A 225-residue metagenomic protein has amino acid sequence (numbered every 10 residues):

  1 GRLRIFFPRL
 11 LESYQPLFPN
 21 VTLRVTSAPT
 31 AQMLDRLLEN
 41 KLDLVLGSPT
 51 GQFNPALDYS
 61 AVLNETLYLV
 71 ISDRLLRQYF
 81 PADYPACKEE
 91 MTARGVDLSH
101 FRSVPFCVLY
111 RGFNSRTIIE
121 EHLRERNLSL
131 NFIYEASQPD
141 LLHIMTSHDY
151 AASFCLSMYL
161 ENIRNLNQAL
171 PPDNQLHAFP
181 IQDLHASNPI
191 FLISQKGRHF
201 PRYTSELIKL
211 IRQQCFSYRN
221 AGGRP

Functional and structural regions predicted by a protein language model:
G1-F18, T22-S27, A31-D35: N-terminal winged-helix
R9-S13, T30-D83, I163-N167: Short beta-strand-centered segments that line the small-molecule binding cleft or hinge of alpha/beta clamshell
L10-F18, K41, S99, R116-S129: Ligand-binding cleft/hinge of the Venus flytrap
V21-A28, V108, S129-Q138: Short beta-strand-to-loop elements that line the ligand-binding cleft of bilobed periplasmic-binding protein-like
A31-K41, P139-Y150: Short helices/loops that flank or line small-molecule/ion binding pockets
N54-S60, N64-E65, D140-G197: Beta-alpha-beta core module
R77-R126, F200-I208, Y218: Secondary-structure junction motif
I211-R224: Periplasmic-binding protein-like
